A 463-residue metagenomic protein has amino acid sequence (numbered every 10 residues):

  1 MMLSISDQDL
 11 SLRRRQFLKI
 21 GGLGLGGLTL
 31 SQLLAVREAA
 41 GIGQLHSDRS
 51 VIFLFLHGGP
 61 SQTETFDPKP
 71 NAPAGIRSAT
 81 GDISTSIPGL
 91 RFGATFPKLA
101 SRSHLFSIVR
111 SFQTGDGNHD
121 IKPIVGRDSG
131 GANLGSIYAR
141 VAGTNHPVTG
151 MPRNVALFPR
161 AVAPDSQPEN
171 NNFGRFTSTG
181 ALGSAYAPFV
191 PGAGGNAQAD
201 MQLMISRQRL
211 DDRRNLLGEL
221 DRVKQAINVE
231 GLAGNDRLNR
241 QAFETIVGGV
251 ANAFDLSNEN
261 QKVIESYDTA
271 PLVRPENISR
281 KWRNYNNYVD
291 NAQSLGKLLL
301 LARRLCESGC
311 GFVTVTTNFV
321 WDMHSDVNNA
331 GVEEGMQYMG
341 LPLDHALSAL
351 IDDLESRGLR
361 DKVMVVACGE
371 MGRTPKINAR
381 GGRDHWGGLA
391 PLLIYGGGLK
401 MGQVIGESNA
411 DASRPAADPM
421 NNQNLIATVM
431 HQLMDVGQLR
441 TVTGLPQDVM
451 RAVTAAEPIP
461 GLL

Functional and structural regions predicted by a protein language model:
M1-L463: Ligand-binding pockets and gating/stacking loops
